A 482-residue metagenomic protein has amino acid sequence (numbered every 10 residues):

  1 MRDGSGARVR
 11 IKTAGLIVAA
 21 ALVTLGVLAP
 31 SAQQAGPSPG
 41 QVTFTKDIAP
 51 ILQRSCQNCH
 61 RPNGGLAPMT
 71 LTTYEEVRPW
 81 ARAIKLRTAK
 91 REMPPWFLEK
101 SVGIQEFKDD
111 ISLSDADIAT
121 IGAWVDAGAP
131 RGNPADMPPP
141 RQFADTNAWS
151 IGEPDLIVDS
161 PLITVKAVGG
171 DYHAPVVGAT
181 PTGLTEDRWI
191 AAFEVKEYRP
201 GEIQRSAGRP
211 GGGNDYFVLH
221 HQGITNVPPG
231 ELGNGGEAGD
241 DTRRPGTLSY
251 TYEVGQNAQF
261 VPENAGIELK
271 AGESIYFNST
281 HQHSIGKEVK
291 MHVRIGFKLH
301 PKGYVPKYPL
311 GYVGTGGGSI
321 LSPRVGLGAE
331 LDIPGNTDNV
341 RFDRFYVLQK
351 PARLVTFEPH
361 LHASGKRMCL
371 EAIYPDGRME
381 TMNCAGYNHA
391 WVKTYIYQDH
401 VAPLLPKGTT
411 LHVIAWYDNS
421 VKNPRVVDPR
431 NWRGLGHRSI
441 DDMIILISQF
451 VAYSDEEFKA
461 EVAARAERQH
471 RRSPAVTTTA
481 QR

Functional and structural regions predicted by a protein language model:
M1-I11: N-terminal secretory signal peptides that target proteins for export/translocation
R2, L16, Q34, F217-V218: Beta-rich carbohydrate-recognition modules and glycan-binding surfaces
G6, S31-A32, N58, L219-H220 (+1 more regions): Intrinsically disordered, low-complexity regions enriched for glutamine and histidine
K12, V23, V42, V476-T478: Intrinsically disordered/low-complexity terminal segments and short unstructured peptides
A14-G26: Bacterial N-terminal signal peptides
V27-K196, G272-N278: Aromatic- and Gly/Pro-enriched helix-to-coil junctions and flexible linker segments
Q34-G36, R468-R482: Compositionally biased, proline/threonine/alanine/serine-rich low-complexity intrinsically disordered stretches
D145-E457, R465-Q469, S473: His-enriched metal-coordination microenvironments in redox/metal-binding proteins
